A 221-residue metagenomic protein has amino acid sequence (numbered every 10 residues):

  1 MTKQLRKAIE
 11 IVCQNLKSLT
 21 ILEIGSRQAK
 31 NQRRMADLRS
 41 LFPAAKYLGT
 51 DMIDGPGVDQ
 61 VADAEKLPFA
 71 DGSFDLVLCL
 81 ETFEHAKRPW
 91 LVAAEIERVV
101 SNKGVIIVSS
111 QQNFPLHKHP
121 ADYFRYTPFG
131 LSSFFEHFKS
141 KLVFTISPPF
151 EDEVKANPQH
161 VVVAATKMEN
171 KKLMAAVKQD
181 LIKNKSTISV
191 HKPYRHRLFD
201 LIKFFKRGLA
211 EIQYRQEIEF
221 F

Functional and structural regions predicted by a protein language model:
M1-L5, K30, N157: Soluble or luminal CAZymes and related metallo-dependent hydrolases
M1-N15: Class I SAM-dependent methyltransferase Rossmann-like catalytic core, especially the SAM/SAH-binding loop
T2, T50, Y194-R197: Alpha-helix initiation/capping motif
V12, S40, V154-A156: Sterically constrained small-residue positions within well-ordered secondary structures of folded domains
V12, V58, L80-F83, D122 (+2 more regions): Short N-terminal micro-motifs specific to bacterial/archaeal maturation and metal-cluster initiation sites
K17-H117, T127-S132: Conserved SAM-binding loop
K87-E95, V99-S101, V105-F221: S-adenosyl-L-methionine-dependent methyltransferase catalytic module, highlighting the catalytic core
